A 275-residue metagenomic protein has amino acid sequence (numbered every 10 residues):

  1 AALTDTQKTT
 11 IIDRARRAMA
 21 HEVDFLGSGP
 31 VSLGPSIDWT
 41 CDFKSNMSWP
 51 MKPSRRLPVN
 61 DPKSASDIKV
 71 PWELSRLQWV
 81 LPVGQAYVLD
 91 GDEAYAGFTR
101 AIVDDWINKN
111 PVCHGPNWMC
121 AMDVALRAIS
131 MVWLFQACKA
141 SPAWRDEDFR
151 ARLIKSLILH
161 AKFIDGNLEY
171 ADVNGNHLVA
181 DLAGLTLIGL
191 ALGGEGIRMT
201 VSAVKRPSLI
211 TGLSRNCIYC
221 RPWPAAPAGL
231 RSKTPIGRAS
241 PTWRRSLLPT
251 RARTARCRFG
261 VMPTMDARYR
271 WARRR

Functional and structural regions predicted by a protein language model:
A1-P62, K69-E73: Extended, charge-enriched "interface" segments that sit outside catalytic cores
G27-G29, W118-C120, G175-A180, C257-T264: Short coil/turn segments at secondary-structure boundaries
N46-K52, L57-D61, A65-P241, T250-R251: Aromatic-lined, polymer-binding surfaces characteristic of secreted/periplasmic polysaccharide-degrading enzymes
L230-T234, A255-M262: Acidic/polar loop patches that form or flank catalytic/metal-binding clefts of enzymes that bind anionic ligands
G237-P241, G260-D266: Short, surface-exposed recognition loops and adjoining beta-strand edges that mediate ligand/DNA contacts, enriched
M265-R275: Aromatic (Trp/Tyr) and acidic
